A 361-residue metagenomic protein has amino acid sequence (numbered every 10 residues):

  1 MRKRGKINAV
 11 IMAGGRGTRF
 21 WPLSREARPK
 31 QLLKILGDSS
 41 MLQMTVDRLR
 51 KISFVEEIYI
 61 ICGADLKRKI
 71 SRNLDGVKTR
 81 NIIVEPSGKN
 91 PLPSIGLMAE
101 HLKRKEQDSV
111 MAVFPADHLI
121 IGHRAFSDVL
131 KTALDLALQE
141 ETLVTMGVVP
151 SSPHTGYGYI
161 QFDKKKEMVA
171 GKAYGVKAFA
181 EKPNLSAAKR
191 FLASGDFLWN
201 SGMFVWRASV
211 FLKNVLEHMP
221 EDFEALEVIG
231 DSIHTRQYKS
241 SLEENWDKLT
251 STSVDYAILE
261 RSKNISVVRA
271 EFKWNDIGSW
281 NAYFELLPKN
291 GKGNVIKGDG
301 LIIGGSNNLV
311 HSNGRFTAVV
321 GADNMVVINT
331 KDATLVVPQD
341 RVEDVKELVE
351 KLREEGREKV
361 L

Functional and structural regions predicted by a protein language model:
M1-I11, R19-E26, K34-P115, L119-D128 (+2 more regions): Conserved N-terminal catalytic core of the sugar/cofactor nucleotidyltransferase
M1-K6, S209-L361: Left-handed beta-helix
I11-A13, I61, A112-P115, T145-V149 (+2 more regions): Short beta-strand segments
L42, M98, D117, I160 (+3 more regions): Residue-level signal for inorganic ion chemistry
I60, I83-V84, A112-V113, V144-V148 (+2 more regions): General beta-strand structural signal in soluble alpha/beta enzymes
M111, K177, D196, M203-F204 (+3 more regions): A residue-level structural signature of the nucleotidyltransferase/glycosyltransferase Rossmann-like core
H118-I120, P150, W274: Short histidine/acidic/glycine/proline-rich micro-motifs that form metal- and phosphate-coordinating active-site loops
H123-E243, S266, Q339: Conserved core of the sugar-phosphate nucleotidyltransferase
